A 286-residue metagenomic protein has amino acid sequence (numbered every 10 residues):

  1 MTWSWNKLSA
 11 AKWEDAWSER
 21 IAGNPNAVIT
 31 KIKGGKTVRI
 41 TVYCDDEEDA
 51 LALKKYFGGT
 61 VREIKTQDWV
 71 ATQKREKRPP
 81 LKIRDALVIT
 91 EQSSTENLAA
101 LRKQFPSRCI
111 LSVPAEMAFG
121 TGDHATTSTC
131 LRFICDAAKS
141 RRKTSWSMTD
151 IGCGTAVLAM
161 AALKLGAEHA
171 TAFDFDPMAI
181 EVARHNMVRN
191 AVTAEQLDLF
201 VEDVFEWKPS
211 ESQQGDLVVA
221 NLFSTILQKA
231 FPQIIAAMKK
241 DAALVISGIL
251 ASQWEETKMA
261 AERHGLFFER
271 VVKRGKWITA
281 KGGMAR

Functional and structural regions predicted by a protein language model:
M1-A100: N-terminal auxiliary segments of SAM/dcSAM-dependent transferases
V42, D150, A172, V219 (+1 more regions): Conserved SAM-binding loop
V70-R142: SAM-dependent Rossmann-like transferase core, predominantly class I methyltransferases with a strong bias toward
M117, T121-F205, E211: Conserved SAM/SAH cofactor-binding pocket of Class I
F175-R286: S-adenosylmethionine
